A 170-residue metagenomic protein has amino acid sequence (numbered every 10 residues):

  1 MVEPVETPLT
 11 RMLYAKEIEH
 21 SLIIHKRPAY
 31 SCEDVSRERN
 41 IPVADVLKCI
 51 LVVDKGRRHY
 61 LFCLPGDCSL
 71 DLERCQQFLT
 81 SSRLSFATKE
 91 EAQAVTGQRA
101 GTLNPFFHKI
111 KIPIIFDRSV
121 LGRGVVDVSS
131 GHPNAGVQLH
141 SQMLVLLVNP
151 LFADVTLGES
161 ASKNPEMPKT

Functional and structural regions predicted by a protein language model:
M1-T170: Extended, low-hydrophobicity, polar/charged segments
